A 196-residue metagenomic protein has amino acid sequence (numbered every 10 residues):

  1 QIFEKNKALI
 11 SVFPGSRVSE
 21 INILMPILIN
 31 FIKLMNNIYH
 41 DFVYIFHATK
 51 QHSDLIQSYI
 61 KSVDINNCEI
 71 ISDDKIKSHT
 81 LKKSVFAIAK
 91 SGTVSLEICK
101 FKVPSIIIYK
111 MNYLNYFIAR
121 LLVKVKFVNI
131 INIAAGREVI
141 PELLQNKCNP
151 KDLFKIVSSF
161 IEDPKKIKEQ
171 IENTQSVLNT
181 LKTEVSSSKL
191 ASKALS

Functional and structural regions predicted by a protein language model:
Q1-S196: Nucleotide-activated sugar donor-binding and catalytic core shared by glycosyltransferases and related lipid-linked
